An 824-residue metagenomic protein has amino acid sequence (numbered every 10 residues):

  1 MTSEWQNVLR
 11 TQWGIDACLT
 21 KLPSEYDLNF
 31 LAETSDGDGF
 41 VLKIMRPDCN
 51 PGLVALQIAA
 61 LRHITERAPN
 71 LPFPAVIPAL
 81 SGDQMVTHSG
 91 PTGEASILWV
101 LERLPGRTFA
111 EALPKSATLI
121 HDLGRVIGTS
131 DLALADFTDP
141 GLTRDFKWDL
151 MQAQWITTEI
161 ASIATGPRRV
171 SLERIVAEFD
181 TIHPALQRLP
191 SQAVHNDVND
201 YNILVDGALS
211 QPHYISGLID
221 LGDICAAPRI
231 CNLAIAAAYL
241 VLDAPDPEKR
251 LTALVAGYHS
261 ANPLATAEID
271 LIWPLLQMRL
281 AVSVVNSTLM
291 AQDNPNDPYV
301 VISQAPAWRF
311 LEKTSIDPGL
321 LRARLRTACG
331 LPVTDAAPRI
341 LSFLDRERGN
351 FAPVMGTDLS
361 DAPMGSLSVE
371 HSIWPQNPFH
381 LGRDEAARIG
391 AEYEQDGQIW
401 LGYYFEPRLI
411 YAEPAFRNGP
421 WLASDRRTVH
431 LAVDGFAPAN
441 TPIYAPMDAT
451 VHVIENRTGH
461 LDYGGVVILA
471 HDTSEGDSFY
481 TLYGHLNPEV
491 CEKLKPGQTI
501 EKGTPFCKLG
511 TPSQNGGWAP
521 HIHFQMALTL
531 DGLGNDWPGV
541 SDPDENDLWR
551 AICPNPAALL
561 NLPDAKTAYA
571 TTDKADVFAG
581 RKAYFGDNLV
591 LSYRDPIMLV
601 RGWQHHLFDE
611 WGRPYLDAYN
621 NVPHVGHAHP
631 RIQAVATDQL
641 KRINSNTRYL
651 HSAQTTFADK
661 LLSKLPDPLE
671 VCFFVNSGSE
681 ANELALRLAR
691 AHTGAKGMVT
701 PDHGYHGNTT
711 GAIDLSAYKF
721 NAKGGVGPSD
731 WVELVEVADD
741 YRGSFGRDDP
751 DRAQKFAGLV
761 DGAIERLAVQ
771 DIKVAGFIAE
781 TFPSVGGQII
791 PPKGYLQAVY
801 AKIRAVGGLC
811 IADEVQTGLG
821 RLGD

Functional and structural regions predicted by a protein language model:
S35-T138: ATP-binding pocket architecture of kinase catalytic cores
E111-P167, L189-S191, K696-V726: A cross-family kinase active-site recognition segment
S162, S283-A337: ATP/Mg2+ or Mg2+-diphosphate-binding catalytic cores that bind nucleotide phosphates or diphosphates via glycine-rich
R229-P263, Q277-P295: Active-site activation/catalytic loop segments of kinase-like enzymes and analogous catalytic loops in related
D345, G349-P375, E492-Q514, P520-T571: Acidic, glycine-rich catalytic/binding loops that coordinate metals and/or anionic ligands
A445-V490: Zn2+-dependent peptidoglycan hydrolase active-site motif and core
P614-A695: Glycine-rich loop-to-alpha-helix module at the N-terminal edge of alpha/beta enzyme cores
D659-G776: PLP-dependent aspartate aminotransferase-fold enzymes
